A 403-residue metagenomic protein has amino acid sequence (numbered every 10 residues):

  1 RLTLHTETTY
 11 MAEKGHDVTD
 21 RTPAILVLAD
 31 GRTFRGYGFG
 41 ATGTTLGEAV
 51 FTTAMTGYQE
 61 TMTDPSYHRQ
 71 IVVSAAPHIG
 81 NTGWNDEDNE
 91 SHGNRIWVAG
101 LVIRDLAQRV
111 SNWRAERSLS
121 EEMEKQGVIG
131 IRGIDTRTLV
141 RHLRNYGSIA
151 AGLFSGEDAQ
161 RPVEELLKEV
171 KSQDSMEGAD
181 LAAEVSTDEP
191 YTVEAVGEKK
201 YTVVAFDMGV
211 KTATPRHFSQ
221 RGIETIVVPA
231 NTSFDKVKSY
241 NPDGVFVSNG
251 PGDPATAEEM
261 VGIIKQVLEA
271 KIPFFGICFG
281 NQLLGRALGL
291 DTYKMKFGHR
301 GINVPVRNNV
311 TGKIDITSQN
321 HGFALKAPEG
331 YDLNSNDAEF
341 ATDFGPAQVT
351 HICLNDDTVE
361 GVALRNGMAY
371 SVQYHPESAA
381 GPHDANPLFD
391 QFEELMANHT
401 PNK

Functional and structural regions predicted by a protein language model:
R1-Y10, K14: Short, Lys/Arg-enriched N-terminal segments with co-localized hydrophobic residues within the first ~10-30 amino acids
A12-N231, D235, Y240, P254 (+2 more regions): RNA-binding accessory domains that recognize and position tRNA/RNA substrates
I129, T202, P273-F275, D291 (+1 more regions): Proline-centered loop/turn at the N-terminus of a beta-strand
K200-V204, E224, P273, I316 (+1 more regions): Residues that mark the start of a beta-strand
T202-D207, T317-S318, Y370-Y374: Active-site-proximal beta-strand elements of phosphoester/diester hydrolases
S239, D243-G244, S248-A327, G381-Q391 (+1 more regions): Cysteine-nucleophile active-site neighborhood
K313-N366: Catalytic beta-strand/loop cores that center a nucleophilic Ser/Cys/Thr and support acyl-enzyme chemistry
D356, G361-N402: A glycine-centered loop/beta-turn motif at secondary-structure junctions
